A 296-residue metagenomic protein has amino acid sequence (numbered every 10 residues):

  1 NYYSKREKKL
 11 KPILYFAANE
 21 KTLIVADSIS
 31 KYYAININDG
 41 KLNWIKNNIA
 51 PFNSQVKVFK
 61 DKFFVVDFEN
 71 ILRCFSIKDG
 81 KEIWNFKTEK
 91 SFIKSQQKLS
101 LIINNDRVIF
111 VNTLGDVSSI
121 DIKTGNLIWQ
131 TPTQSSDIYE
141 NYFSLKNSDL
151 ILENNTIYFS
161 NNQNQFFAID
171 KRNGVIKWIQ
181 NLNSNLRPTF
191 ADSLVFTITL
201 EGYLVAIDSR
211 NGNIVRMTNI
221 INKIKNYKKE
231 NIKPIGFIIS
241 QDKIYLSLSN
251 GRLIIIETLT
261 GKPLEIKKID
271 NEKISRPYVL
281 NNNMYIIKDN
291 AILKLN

Functional and structural regions predicted by a protein language model:
N1-A17, K41-K60, E82-N105, L127-N154 (+3 more regions): Extracytoplasmic beta-rich repeat domains
D27-S28, D67-F68, N105, N112-T113 (+7 more regions): Structural signature of WD-repeat beta-propellers
N36-G40, S76-G80, D121-G125, D170-N173 (+3 more regions): Short loop/turn segments that connect beta-strands within beta-propeller blades
N173, K243, L248-N296: C-terminal closing repeat unit and adjoining cap/tail of repeat-based domains
F190-I207, N213, M217-I256: Loop/turn-rich, solvent-exposed surfaces of beta-rich toroidal or solenoidal domains
